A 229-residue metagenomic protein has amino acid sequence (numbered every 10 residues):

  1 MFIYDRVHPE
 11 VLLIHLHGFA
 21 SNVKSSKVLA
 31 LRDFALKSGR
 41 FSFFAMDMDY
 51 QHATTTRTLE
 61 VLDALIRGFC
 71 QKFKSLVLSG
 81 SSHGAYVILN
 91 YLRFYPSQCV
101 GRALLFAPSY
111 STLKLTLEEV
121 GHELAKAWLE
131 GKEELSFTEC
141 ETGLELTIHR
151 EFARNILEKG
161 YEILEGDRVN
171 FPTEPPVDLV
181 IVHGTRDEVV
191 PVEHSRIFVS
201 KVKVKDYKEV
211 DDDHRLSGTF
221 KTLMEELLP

Functional and structural regions predicted by a protein language model:
F2-Q51: Short, surface-exposed "cap/lid" segments of acyl-processing enzymes
H15-F19, S79, F106, V182: Short hydrophobic segments within beta-strands
K24-L29, T56-L59, P191-R196: Short, surface-exposed alpha-helical segments at coil->helix boundaries
S38-F43, F73-K74, C99: A generic structural motif
F44-K72: Catalytic nucleophile-loop/oxyanion-hole region of alpha/beta-hydrolase and closely related hydrolase-like folds
S79-I88: Gly/Ala-rich beta-loop-alpha elbow adjacent to hydrolase catalytic centers
N90-F94, I197: Active-site signature of alpha/beta-hydrolase-fold catalytic machinery across serine- and Asp/Cys-nucleophile hydrolases
Q98-E226: The alpha/beta-hydrolase serine catalytic core
